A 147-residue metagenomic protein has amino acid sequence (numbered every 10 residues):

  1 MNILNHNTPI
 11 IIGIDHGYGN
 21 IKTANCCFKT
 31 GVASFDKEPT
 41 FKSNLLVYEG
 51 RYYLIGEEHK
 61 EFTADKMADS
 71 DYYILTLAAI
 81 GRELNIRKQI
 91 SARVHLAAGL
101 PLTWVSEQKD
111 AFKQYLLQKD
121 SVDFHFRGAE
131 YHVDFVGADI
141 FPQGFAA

Functional and structural regions predicted by a protein language model:
M1-A147: Nucleotide/phosphate-binding catalytic cleft detector across ATP-hydrolyzing and phosphate-transferring enzymes
